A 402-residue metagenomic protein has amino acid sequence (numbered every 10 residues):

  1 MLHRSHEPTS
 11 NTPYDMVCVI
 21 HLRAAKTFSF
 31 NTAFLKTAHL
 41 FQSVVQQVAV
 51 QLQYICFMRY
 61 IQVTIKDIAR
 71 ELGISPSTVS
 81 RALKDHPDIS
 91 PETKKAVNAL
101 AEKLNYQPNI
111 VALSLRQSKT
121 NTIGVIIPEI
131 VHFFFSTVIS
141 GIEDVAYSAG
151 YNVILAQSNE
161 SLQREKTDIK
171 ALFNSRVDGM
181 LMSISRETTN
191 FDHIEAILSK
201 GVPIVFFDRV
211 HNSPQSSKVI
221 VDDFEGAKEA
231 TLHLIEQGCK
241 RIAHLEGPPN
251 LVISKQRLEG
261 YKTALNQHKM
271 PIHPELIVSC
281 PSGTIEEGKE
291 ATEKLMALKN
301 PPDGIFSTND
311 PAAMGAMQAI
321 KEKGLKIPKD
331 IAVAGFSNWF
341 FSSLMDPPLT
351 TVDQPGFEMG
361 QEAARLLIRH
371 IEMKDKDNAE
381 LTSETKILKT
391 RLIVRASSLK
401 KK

Functional and structural regions predicted by a protein language model:
I20-R23, F28-K119: N-terminal helix-turn-helix DNA-binding module of bacterial transcription factors
A49, E293-K402: Flexible loop/turn connectors
M58-T64, E102-S140, S148-Y151, N159-E160 (+1 more regions): N-terminal helix-turn-helix/winged-helix DNA-binding helices and compositionally similar short basic alpha-helical
E71, P76-R81, R116-V131, H233 (+1 more regions): Short beta-strand segments enriched in small/hydrophobic residues
P128-T137, L155-R164, I184-R186, R209 (+6 more regions): Hinge/beta->alpha junction and helix N-cap segments in small-molecule ligand-binding domains
Q163-R176, E287-P301: Short, well-structured alpha-helical segments in soluble
K166-M182, T188-E225: Short beta-strand-centered segments that line the small-molecule binding cleft or hinge of alpha/beta clamshell
